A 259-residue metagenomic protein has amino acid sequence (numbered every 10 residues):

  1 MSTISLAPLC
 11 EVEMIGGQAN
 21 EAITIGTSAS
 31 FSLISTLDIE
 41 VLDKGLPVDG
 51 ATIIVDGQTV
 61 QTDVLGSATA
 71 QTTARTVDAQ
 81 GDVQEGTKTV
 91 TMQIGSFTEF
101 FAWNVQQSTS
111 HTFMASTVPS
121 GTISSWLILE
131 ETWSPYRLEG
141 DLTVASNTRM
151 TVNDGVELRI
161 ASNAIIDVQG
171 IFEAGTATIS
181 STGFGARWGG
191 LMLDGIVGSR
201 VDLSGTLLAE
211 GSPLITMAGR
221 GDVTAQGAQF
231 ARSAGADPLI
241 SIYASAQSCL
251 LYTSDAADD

Functional and structural regions predicted by a protein language model:
M1-L6, E13-S28, S32-T52, T62-G66 (+3 more regions): Beta-strand/loop edge motif enriched in small/polar residues
G17-Q18, V77-N104: A short, solvent-exposed loop/turn motif at the edges and junctions of modular extracellular/periplasmic domains
G45, T59, S96-T98: Solvent-exposed strand-loop boundary residues in beta-sheet-rich modules
D255-D259: A short, hydrophobic C-terminal helix/tail in secreted or cell-surface proteins
